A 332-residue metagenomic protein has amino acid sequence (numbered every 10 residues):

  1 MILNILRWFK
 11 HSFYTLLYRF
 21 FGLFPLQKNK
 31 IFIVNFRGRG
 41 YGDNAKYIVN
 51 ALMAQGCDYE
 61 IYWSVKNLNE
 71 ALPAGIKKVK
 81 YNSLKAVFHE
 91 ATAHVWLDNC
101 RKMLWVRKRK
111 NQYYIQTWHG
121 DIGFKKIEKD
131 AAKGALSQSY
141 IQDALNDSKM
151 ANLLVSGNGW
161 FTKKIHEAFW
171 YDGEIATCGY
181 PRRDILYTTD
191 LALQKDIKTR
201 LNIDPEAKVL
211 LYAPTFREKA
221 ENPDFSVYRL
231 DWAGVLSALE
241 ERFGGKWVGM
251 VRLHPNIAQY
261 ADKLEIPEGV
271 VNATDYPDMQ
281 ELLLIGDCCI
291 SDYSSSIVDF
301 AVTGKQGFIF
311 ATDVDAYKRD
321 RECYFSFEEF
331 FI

Functional and structural regions predicted by a protein language model:
M1-G38, D43: Membrane-proximal basic amphipathic "stem/tether" segments
I31-T188: Active-site and donor-binding regions of nucleotide-sugar-utilizing enzymes
G42-M53, P181-K263: Conserved catalytic-core segment of nucleotide-activated headgroup transferases in glycan assembly
D58-I61, K149-L154, W247-G249, I285-C288 (+1 more regions): Short active-site oxyanion
V79-H94, P255-V298: Donor nucleotide-activated moiety binding/catalytic core segment of transferases that use nucleotide-activated donors
V106-K125, Y228-V235, K305-A316: A short, gly/pro- and small-residue-rich
V248, E281-L282, D299, Q306: Acidic donor-binding helix in nucleotide-sugar-dependent glycosyltransferases
I266, S295-I332: Catalytic binding pocket for nucleotide-activated donors in carbohydrate/polymer assembly enzymes
